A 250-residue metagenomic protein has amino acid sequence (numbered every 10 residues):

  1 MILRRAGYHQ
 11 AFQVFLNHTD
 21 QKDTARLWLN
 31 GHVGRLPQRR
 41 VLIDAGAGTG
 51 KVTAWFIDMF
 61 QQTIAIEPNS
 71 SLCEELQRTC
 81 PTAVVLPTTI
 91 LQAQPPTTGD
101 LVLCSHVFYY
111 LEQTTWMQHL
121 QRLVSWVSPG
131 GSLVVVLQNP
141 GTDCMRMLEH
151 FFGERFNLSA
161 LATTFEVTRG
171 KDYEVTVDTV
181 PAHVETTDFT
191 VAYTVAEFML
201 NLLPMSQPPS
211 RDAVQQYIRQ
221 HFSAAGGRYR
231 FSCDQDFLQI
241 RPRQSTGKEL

Functional and structural regions predicted by a protein language model:
M1-P37: Conserved class I S-adenosyl-L-methionine
R39-G48: Conserved class I S-adenosyl-L-methionine
T49-Q92: Class I SAM-dependent methyltransferase SAM/SAH-binding core
L103: A conserved beta-strand element that flanks and buttresses the S-adenosyl-L-methionine
L111-R122: A short, conserved alpha-helix within the catalytic core of class I
S132-S159: Conserved class I S-adenosyl-L-methionine
R155-K171: Short alpha-helix
E174-L250: Conserved Class I S-adenosyl-L-methionine
